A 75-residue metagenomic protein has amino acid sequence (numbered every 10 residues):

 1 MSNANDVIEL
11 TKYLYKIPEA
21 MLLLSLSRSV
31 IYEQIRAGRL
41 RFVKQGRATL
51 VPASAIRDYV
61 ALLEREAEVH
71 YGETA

Functional and structural regions predicted by a protein language model:
M1-A4, V69-A75: Short intrinsically disordered terminal tails
S2-A37, R57, A61-E64: Polyanion-binding surface elements
I17, L50-V51: Short amphipathic alpha-helical segments
K44-T49: Short Lys/Arg-enriched helix C-cap and helix-to-coil transition segments that create basic nucleic-acid-contact patches
